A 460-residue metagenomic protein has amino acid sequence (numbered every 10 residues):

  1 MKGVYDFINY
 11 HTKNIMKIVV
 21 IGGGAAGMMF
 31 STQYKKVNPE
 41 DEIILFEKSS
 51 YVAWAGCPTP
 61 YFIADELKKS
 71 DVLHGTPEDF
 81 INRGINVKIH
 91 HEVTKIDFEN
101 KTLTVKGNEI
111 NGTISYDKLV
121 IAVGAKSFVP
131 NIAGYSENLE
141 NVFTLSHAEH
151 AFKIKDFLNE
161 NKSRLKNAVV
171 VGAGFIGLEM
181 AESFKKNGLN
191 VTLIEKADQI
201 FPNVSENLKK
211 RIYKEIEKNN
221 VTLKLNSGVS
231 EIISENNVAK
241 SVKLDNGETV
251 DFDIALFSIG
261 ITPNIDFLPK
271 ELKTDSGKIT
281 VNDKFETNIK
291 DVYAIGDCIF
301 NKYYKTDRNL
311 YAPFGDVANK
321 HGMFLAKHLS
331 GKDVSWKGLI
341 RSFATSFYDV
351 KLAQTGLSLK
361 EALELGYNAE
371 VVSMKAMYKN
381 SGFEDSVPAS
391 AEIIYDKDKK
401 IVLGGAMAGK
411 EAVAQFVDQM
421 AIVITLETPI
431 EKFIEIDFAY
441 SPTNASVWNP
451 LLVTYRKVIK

Functional and structural regions predicted by a protein language model:
I15-N86, A181-V204: Beta1-alpha1 glycine-rich phosphate/pyrophosphate-binding loop at the start of Rossmann-like nucleotide-binding domains
I21-A25, M29, K35-P39, K48 (+2 more regions): Flexible, glycine-rich terminal cap/loop adjacent to redox cofactors in electron-transfer oxidoreductases
E40-E42, R83-G107, I114, K185-D283: A Rossmann-like FAD-binding core segment of flavoenzymes
Y51, D65, L73, N167-V169 (+4 more regions): Rossmann-like dinucleotide-binding cores of NAD(P)H-dependent redox enzymes
I114-G124, D251-G260, G322, K400: Short hydrophobic core segments
V123-N187, T222, S276, V281-D283: Glycine-rich dinucleotide-binding loop and its adjacent helix/turn
N138-K162, T249-K327: FAD-site-proximal beta/loop scaffold in flavoenzymes
V281, I295-S358, N444-I459: A conserved FAD-binding loop/helix module that cradles the flavin
